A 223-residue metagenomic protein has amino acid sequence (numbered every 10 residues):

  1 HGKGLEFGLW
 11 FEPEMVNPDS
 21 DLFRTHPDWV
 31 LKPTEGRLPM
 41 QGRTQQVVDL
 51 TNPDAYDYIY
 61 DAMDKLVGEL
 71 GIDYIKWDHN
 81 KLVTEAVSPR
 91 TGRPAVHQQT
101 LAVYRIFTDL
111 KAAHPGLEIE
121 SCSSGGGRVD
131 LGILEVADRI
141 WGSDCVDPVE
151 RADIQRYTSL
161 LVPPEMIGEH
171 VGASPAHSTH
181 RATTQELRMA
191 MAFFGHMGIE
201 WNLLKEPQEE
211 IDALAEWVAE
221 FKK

Functional and structural regions predicted by a protein language model:
G2-G4: Glycine-centered short loops/turns at secondary-structure junctions
V16, D21-E186, F194-W201, K205-I211: Active-site neighborhood of glycoside hydrolase catalytic domains
L214: Anionic-ligand-binding alpha/beta catalytic cores of soluble enzymes and soluble regulatory domains that recognize
K223: Carbohydrate-binding surface patches
